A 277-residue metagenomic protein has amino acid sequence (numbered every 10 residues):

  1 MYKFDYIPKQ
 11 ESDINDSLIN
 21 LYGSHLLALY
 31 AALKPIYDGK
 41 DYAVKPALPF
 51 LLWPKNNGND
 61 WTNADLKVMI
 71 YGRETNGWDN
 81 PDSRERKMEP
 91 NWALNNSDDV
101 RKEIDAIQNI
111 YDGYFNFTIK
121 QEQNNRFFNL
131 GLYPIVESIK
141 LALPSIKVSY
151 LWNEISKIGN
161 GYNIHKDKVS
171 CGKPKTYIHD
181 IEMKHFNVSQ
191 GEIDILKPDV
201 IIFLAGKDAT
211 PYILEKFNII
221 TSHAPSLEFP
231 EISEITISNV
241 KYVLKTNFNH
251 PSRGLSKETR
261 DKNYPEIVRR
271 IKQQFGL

Functional and structural regions predicted by a protein language model:
M1-L21, G172-Q190, D208-L277: C-terminal capping/extension of enzyme domains
Y2-L196, V200, R253: A polyanion-binding, active-site-adjacent surface
L204: Conserved residues at the C-terminal ends of beta-strands
